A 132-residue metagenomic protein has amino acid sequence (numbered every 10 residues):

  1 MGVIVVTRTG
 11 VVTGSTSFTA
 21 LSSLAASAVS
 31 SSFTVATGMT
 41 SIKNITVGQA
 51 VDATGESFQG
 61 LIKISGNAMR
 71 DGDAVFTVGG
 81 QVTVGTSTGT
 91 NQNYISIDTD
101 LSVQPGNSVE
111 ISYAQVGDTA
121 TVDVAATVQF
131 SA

Functional and structural regions predicted by a protein language model:
M1-A28, S32-T37, D52, Y113-A132: C-terminal interaction-tip segments
S23-S27, G38, Q81, S87 (+1 more regions): Tight coil/turn sites that cap or link beta-strands
A28-V29, T46, N93-I97: Short structured motifs
A36-N44: Extended extracellular/luminal ectodomain segments enriched in beta-structured repeat modules
S41, T54-F58, P105, D118-V122: Short loop/turn segments at connectors of secondary-structure elements within structured domains
K43-T46, L61, S108-S112, A125-T127: Beta-strand secondary-structure signal
A53-L101: Terminal beta-strand-rich extracellular "head" domains that mediate receptor/glycan or other ligand binding
D100-D118: Noncatalytic modules at the cell exterior or secretory-pathway interfaces, chiefly beta-strand-rich lectin/adhesion
